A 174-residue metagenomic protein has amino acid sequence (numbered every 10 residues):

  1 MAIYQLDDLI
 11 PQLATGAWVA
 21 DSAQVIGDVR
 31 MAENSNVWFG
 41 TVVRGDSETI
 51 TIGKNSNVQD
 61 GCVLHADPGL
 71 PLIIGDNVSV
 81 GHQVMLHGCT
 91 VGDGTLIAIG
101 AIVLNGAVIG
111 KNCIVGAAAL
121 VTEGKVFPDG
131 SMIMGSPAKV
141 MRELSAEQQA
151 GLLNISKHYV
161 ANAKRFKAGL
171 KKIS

Functional and structural regions predicted by a protein language model:
A2-G16, L72, D76-V80, V84-M85 (+2 more regions): C-terminal segments of enzyme domains that contribute to small-molecule binding surfaces
T15, A20-D21, I26-G27, A32-E33 (+15 more regions): Left-handed beta-helix
I50: A short, polar/charged loop-to-alpha-helix boundary motif
